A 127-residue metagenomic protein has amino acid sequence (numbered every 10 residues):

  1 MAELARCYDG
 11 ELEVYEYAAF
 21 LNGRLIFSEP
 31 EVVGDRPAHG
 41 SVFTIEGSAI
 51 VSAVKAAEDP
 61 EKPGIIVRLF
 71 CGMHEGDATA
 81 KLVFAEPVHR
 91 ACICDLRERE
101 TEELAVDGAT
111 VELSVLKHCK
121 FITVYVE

Functional and structural regions predicted by a protein language model:
M1-E127: Terminal accessory/anchoring regions of large secretory-pathway or extracellular enzymes
